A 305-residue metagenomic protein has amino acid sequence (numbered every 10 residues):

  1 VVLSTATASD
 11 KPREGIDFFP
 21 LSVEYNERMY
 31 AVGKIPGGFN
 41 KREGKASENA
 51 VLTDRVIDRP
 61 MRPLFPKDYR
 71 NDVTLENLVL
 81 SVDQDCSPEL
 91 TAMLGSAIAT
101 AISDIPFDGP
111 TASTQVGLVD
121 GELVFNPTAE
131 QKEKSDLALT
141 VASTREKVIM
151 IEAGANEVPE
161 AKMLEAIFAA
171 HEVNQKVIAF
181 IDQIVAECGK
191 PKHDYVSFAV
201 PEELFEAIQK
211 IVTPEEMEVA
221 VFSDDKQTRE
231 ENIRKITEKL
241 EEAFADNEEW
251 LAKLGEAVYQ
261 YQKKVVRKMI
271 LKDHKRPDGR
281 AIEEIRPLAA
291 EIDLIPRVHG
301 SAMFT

Functional and structural regions predicted by a protein language model:
V1-L75, V79-D83, R145, E152 (+2 more regions): Glycine-rich, flexible beta-strand/loop modules in the N-terminal catalytic cores of phosphate-handling
V1-S9, R13, D194-T305: Extended amphipathic alpha-helical scaffolds
L3-S4, I57, K67-G121, D278 (+1 more regions): Glycine-rich anion/phosphate-binding loop at the beta-strand->alpha-helix junction
K11-G15, M29, D104-P106, Q131 (+3 more regions): Homeobox/homeodomain signature
F18, S22, G44-P66, R70-E76 (+7 more regions): Alpha/propeptide regions of enzymes that mature by internal proteolysis
V23-E27, A31-V32, K41, P66 (+10 more regions): Generic structural "secondary-structure junction" signal
G37-N40, T91-M93, E130: Short intrinsically disordered coil segments
D104-D224: Mobile "lid/hinge" segments at catalytic clefts and subdomain interfaces of large enzymes
